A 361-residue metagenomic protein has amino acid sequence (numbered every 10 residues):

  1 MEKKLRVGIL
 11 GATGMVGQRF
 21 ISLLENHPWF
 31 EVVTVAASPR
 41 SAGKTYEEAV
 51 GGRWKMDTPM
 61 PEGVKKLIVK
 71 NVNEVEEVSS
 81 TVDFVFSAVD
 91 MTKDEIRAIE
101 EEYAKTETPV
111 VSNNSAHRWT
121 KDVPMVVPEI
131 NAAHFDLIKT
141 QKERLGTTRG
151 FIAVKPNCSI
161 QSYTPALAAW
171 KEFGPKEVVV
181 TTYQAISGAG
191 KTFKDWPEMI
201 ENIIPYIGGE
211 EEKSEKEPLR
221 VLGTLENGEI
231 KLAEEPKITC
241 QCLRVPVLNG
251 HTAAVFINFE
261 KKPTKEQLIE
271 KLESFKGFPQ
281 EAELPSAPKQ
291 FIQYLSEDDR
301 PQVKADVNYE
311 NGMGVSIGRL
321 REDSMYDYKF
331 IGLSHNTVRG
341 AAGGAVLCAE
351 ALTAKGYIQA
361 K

Functional and structural regions predicted by a protein language model:
M1-Y206, K237, Y309, V315-S316 (+2 more regions): N-terminal Rossmann-like NAD(P) cofactor-binding subdomain of oxidoreductases, focused on the glycine-rich
S187-K361: Charged docking surfaces used in two-component/phosphorelay signaling
